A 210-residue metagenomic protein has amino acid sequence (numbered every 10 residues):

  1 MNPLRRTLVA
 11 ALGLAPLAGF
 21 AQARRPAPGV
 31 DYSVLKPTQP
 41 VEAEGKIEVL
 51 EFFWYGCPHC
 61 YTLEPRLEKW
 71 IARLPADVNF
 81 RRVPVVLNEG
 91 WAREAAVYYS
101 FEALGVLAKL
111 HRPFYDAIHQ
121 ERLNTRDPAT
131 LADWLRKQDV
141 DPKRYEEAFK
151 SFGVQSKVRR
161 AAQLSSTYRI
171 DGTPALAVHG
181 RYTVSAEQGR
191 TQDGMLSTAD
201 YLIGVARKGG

Functional and structural regions predicted by a protein language model:
N2-P3, T7-E89, A162, G204-G210: Extracytoplasmic thiol/disulfide redox context detector
E48, T62, R66-K69, A92 (+8 more regions): Extracytoplasmic/secreted proteins, especially bacterial periplasmic and envelope-associated proteins
G56, I71-L74, F101-G105, I118-R122 (+5 more regions): Sec/Tat-exported extracytoplasmic proteins
G56-H59, V86-G90, A117-Q120, V154 (+1 more regions): Solvent-exposed loop/turn segments at secondary-structure junctions within structured extracellular/periplasmic domains
R73-L104, A108-R136: Structural microenvironment flanking redox-active thiols in thiol-disulfide oxidoreductases
K137-G210: C-terminal cap of thioredoxin/glutaredoxin-like
